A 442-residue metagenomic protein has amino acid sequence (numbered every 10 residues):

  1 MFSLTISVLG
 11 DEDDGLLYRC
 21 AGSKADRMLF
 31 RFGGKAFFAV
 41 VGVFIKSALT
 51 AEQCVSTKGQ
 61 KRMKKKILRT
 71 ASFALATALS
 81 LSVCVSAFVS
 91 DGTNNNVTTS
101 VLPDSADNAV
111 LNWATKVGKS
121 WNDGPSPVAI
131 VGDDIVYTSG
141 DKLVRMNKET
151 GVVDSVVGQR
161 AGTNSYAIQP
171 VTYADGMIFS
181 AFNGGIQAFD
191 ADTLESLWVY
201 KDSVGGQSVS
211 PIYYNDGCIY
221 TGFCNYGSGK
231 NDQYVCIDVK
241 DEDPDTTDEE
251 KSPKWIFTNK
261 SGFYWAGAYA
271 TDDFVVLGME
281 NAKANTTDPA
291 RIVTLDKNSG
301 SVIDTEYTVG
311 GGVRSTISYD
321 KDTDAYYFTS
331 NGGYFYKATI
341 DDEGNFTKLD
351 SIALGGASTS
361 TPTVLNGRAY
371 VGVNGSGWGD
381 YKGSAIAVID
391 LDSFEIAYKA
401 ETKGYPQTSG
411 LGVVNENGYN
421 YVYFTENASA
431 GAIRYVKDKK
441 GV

Functional and structural regions predicted by a protein language model:
M1-V89: Gram-positive cell-envelope targeting signals
L4, R27, S47-L49, S56 (+19 more regions): Intrinsically disordered/low-complexity terminal segments and short unstructured peptides
I6, G34-A36, V41-L49, S72 (+9 more regions): Prokaryotic Sec-type signal peptides and long signal-anchor helices with extended Leu/Ile/Val-rich h-regions
S7-L9, G22, V41-F44, S56 (+19 more regions): N-terminal non-cleavable signal-anchor helices
S23, R27, F38-V41, T50-Q53 (+10 more regions): Short stretches within intrinsically disordered, low-complexity N-terminal or propeptide regions
F88-S126, V136, K142, N147-N164 (+8 more regions): Aromatic (tryptophan-biased) beta-strands that constitute blades/sheets of beta-rich domains
S120-K142, G162-I186, Q207-V235, N259-I292 (+3 more regions): Repeat-blade elements of multi-bladed beta-propeller folds
N147, D190, D238, D296 (+3 more regions): Structural recognition of the beta-propeller blade-terminating site
